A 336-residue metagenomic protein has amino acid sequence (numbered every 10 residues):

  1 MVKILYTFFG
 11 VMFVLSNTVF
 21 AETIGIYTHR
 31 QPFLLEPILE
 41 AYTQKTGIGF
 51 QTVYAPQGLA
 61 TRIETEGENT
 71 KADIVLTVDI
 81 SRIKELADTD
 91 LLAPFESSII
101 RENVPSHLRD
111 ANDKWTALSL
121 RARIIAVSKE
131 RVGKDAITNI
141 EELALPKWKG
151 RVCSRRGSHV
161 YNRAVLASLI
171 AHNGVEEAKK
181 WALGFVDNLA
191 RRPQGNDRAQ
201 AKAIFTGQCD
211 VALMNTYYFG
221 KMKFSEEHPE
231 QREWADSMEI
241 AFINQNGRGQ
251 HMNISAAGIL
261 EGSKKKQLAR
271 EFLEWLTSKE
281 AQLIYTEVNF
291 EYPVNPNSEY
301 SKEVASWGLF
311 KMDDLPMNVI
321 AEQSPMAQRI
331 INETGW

Functional and structural regions predicted by a protein language model:
A21-K84: Early extracytoplasmic/lumenal segment of secretory-pathway proteins
Y27-R30, A111-W115, V127-K129, D135 (+3 more regions): Short beta-strand->loop
T70-V75, A93-I125, E141, V152-S154: A structural signal for short loop-to-beta-strand junctions that line the ligand-binding cleft of periplasmic/secreted
E102-P105, L120-R121, A182-V186, R191-G195 (+1 more regions): Periplasmic-binding protein-like
I124-R131, M252-K265, I284-E287: A bilobed periplasmic-binding-protein/Venus flytrap-type ligand-binding module shared by bacterial periplasmic
G150-G157, W275-S298: Periplasmic-binding protein-like
S168, N173-A241: Ligand-binding pocket segment of bilobal, Venus flytrap-like solute-binding proteins
S301-W336: Extracellular/periplasmic bilobal clamshell ligand-binding domains
